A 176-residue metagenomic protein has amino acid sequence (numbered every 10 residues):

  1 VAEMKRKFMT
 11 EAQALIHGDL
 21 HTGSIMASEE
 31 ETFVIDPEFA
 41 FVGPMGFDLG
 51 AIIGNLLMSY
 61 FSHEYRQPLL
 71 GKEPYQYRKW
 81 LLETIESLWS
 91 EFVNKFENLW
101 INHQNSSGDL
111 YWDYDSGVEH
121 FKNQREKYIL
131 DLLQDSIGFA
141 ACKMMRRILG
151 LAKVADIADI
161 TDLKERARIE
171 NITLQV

Functional and structural regions predicted by a protein language model:
V1-H17, S28: ATP-dependent phospho-/nucleotidyl transfer catalytic cores
F8, F41, E73-Y77, Y128-S136: Non-transmembrane, amphipathic alpha-helical segments
L15, F33-D36: Pre-DFG segment of protein kinase catalytic domains
D19, S24, D36: Conserved catalytic-loop position in the HRD/HxD motif
I25, V42-P44: Conserved protein kinase catalytic core
T32, A40-V42, V154: Activation segment
G46-E119, A140-D156: Active-site activation/catalytic loop segments of kinase-like enzymes and analogous catalytic loops in related
S116-V176: ATP/Mg2+ or Mg2+-diphosphate-binding catalytic cores that bind nucleotide phosphates or diphosphates via glycine-rich
